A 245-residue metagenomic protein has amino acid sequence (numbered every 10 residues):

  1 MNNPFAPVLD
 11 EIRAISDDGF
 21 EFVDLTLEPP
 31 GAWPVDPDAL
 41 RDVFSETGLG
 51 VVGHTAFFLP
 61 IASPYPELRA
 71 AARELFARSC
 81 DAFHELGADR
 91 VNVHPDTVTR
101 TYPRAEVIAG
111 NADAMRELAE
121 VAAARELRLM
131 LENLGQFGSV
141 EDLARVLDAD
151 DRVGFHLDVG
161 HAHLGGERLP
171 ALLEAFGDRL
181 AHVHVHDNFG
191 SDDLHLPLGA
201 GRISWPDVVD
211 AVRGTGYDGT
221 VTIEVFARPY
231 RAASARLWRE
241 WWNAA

Functional and structural regions predicted by a protein language model:
M1, V23-L25, V51-A56, V91-V93 (+4 more regions): Hydrophobic faces of well-ordered beta-strands that scaffold small-molecule active sites in alpha/beta enzyme cores
M1-C80, H84, N243-A245: N-terminal pre-domain/capping segments
N2-V8, L25-P37, P60-E67, T99-P103 (+4 more regions): Acidic-and-aromatic substrate-binding clefts and catalytic sites of carbohydrate-active enzymes
F5-S16, A112, V140-G154, A162-A245: Histidine-acidic metal/acid-base catalytic patches
A6-P7, A62-G154: Active-site acidic/histidine proton-transfer and metal-coordination neighborhood in alpha/beta enzyme cores
V35-D42, L68-A77, R104-R116, E167-A175 (+1 more regions): Charged helix-capping and loop-helix junction motifs
R41-F58, G110-A124, A149-D150, W205-D210 (+1 more regions): Alpha-helix-loop-beta-strand connector modules within alpha/beta enzyme cores
